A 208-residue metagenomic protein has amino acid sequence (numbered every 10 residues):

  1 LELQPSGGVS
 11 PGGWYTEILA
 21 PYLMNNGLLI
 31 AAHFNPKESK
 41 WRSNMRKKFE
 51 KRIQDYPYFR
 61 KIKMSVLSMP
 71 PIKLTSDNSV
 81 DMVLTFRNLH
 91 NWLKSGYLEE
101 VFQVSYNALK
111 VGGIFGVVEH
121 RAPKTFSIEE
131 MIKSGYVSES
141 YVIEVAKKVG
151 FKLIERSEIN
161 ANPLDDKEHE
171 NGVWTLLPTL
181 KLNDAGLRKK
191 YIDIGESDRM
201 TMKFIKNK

Functional and structural regions predicted by a protein language model:
A20-M24, L98-V111: A short glycine-rich, Lys/Arg-flanked "PGG" loop and its adjoining helix->strand segment in the class I
L28-A32, G112-H120: Conserved beta-strand signature within the Rossmann-like core of class I S-adenosyl-L-methionine
R42-I72: S-adenosyl-L-methionine
M69, N91-V104: A short, conserved alpha-helix within the catalytic core of class I
I72-V83: A short acidic, Gly/Pro-enriched loop at the edge of an enzyme's catalytic core that lines a small-molecule cofactor
L84-N88: A conserved beta-strand element that flanks and buttresses the S-adenosyl-L-methionine
G135-R156: Short alpha-helix
D166-K208: Core SAM-dependent methyltransferase catalytic element
